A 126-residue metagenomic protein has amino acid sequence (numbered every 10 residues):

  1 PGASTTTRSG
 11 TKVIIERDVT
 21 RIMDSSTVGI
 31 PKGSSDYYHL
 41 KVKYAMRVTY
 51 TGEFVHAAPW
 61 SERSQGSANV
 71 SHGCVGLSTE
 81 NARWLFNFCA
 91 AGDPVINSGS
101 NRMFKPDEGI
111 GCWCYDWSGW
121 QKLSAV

Functional and structural regions predicted by a protein language model:
P1-T5: A structural motif detector for short, solvent-exposed N-terminal "entry" segments of globular domains
T6-S9, D18-V126: Exported/periplasmic cell-wall-interacting domains
